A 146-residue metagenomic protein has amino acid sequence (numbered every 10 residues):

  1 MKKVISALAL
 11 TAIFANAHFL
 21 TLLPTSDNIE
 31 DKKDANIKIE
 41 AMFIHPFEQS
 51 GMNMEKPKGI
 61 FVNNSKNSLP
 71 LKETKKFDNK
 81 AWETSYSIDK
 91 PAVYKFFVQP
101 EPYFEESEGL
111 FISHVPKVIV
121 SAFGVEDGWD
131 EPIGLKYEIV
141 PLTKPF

Functional and structural regions predicted by a protein language model:
V4-I13: Sec-dependent N-terminal signal peptides
H18-K38, E108-F146: Beta-strand-rich domain onsets/edges
H18-T74, N79: Start-of-domain marker
L23-T25, N63, S87-D89, Q99 (+1 more regions): A structural detector for beta-sheet-dominated domains
D34, K80-A81, I88-V98, F146: Short tyrosine-centred short linear motifs in exposed loops/low-complexity segments
I44, Q99-E101: Beta-strand-rich extracellular modules
E101-E108: Short acidic/polar inter-strand loop motif in beta-rich domains
